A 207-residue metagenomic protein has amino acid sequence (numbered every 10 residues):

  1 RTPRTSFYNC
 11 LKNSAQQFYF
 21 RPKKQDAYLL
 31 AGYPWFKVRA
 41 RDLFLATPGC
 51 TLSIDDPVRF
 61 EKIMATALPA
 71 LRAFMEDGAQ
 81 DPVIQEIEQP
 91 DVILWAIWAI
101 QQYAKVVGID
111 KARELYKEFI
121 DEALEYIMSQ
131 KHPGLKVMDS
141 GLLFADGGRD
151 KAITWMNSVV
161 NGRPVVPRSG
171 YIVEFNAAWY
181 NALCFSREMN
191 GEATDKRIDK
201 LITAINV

Functional and structural regions predicted by a protein language model:
R1-V207: Acidic, mature catalytic/reactive cores of soluble proteins
